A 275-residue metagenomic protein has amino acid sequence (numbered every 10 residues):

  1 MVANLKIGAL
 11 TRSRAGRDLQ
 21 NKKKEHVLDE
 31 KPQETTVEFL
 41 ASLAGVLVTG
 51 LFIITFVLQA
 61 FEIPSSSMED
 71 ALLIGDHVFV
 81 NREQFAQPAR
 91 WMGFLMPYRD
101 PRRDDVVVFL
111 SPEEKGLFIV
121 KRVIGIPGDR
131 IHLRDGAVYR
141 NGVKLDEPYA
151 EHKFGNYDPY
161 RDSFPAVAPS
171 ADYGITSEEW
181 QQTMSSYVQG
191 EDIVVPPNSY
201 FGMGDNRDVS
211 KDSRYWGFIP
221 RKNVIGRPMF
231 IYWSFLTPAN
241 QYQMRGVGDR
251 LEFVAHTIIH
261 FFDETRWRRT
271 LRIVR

Functional and structural regions predicted by a protein language model:
V2-V37, F56-E62, D70-R275: Soluble "head" domains of membrane/secretory-pathway proteins
E38-L58: Hydrophobic membrane-insertion alpha-helices, especially the h-region of bacterial N-terminal signal peptides
S65: A short acidic/basic microdomain associated with nuclease active sites
